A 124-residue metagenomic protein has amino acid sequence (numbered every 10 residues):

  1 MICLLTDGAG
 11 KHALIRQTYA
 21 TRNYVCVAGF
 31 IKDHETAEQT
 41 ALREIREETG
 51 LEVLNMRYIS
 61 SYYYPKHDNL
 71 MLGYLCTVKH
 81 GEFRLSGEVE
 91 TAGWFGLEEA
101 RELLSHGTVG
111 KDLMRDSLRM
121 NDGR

Functional and structural regions predicted by a protein language model:
M1-C26: N-terminal strand-loop-strand
D7-K11, A41-L42, R119: Solvent-exposed, well-ordered amphipathic alpha-helical segments that flank/support binding or catalytic loops
I31-D116: Unchanged
D116, M120-R124: Charged phosphate-binding loop/patch that engages nucleotide di/tri-phosphates or the phosphate backbone of nucleic
